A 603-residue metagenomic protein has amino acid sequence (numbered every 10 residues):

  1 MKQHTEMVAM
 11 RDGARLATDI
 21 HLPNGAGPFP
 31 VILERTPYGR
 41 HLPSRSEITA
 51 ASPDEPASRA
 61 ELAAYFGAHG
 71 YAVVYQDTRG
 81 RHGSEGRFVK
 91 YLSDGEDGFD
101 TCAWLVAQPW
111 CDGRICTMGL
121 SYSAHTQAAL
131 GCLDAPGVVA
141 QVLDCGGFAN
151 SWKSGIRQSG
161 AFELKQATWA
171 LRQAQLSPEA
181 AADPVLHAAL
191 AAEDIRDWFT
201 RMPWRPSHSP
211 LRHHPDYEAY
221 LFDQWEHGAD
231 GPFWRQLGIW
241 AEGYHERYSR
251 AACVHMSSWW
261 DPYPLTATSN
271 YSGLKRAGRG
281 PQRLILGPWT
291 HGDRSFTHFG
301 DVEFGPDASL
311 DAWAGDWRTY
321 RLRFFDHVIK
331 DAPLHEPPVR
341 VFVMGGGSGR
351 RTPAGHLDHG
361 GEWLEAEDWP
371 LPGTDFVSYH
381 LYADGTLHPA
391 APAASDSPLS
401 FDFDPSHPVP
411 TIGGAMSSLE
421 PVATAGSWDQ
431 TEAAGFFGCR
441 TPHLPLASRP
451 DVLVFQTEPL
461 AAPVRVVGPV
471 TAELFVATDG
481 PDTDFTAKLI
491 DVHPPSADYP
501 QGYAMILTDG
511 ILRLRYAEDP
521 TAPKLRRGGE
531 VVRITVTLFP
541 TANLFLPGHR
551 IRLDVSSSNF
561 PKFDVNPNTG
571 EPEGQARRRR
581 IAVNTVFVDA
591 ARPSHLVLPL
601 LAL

Functional and structural regions predicted by a protein language model:
M1-G27, Q456-A462, R526: N-terminal cap/lid segment of alpha/beta-hydrolase-fold proteins
M7, E303-W317, V328-L603: Glycine/threonine-rich phosphate-binding loop and adjacent beta-strand/alpha-helix elements that clamp
A17-G27, Y38, I239-A241, F539: Short beta-strand-to-loop junctions in surface cap/lid or active-site-entrance loops
G27, V31-V106, F148, S154-I156 (+7 more regions): Cap/lid segment of the alpha/beta-hydrolase catalytic domain
P56-A63, A68, C132-R247: Accessory cap/linker subdomain of secreted extracellular hydrolases
S58, L265-Q282: Active-site-adjacent alpha-helix of alpha/beta-hydrolase-fold enzymes
W110-Y122: Alpha/beta-hydrolase fold nucleophile elbow
H255-S257: Short beta-strand/loop motif that positions the catalytic acidic residue of the alpha/beta-hydrolase fold
